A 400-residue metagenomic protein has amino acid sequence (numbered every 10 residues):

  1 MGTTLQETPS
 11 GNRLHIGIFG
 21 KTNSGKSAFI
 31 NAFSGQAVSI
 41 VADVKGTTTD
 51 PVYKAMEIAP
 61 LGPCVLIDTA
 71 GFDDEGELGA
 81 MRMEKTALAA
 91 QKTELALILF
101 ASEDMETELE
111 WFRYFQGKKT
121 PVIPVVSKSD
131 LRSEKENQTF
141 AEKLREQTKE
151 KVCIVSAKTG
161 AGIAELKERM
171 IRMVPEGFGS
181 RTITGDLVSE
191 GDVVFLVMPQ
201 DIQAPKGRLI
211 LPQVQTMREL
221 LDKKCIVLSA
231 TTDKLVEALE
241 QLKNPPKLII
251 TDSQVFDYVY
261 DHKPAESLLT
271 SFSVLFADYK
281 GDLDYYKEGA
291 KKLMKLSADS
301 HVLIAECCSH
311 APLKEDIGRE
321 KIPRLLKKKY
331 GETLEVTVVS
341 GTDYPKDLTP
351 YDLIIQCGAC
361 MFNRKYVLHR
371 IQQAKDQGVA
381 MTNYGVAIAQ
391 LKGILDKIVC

Functional and structural regions predicted by a protein language model:
M1-A80, L88-A90: Conserved G1/Walker A P-loop phosphate-binding module
I18, I98, P124-V126, L196 (+1 more regions): Structural beta-sheet core signal
S34, A70-G71, A101-S102, Q254 (+1 more regions): Short glycine-/small-residue-rich Rossmann-like dinucleotide-binding loops
D43, F72-L78, F100-D104, L131 (+4 more regions): Short, flexible loop segments at the rims of nucleotide/cofactor-binding pockets, characterized by
K54-G62, I67, E77-V152, I183-D186 (+4 more regions): Conserved C-terminal guanine-recognition region of P-loop GTPase G domains, centered on the G4
D73-G76, M105-T107, L131-E136, A161-E165 (+2 more regions): Switch/connector loops and helix/strand junctions flanking conserved nucleotide-binding motifs in nucleotide-processing
T120-I123, K128-D186, V193-F195, K224-D233 (+4 more regions): Canonical P-loop GTPase G-domain recognition
V188, D192-C400: P-loop NTP-binding site
